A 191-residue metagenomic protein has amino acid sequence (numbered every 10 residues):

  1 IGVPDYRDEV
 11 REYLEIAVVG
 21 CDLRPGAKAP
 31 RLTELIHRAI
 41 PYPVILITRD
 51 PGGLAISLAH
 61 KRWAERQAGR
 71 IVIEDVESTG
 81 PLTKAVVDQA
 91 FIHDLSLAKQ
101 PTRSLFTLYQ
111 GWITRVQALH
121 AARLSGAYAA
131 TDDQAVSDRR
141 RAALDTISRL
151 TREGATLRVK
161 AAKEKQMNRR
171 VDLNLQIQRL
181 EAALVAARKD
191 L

Functional and structural regions predicted by a protein language model:
I1-W63: N-terminal, leucine/charged-rich tether regions that mediate assembly and partner docking in large macromolecular
A27, I40-P41, V86, V136 (+1 more regions): Mid-to-C-terminal oligomerization/interaction "stalk" domains of large proteins
P30-T33, H37, F106-Q117, T151: Generic detector of well-ordered alpha-helical segments enriched in charged/polar residues, highlighting helical
P51, Q117, Q178: Residue-level marker of positions within ordered structural domains that often coincide with functionally constrained
R62-F91: Compact, glycine/acidic-enriched structural inserts
F91-L97, S104: Activity-critical C-terminal alpha-helical subdomain
T102-L144: Short, charge-rich, low-complexity alpha-helical interaction segments
D133-Q134, L144-L191: Alpha-helical oligomerization segments
